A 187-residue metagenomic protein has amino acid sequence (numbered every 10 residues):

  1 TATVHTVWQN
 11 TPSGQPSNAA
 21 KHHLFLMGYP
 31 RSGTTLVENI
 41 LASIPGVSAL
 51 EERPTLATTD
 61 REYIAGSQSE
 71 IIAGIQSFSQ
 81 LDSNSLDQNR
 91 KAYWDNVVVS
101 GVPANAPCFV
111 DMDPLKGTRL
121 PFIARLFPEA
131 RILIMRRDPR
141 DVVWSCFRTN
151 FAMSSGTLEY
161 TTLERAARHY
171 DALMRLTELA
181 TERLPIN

Functional and structural regions predicted by a protein language model:
T1-A104, R168, L184: Alpha-helical solenoid repeat scaffolds of the TPR/TPR-like class and their adjacent stem/linker regions that mediate
L50, T55-L56, R61-Q80, S100-N187: PAPS-dependent sulfotransferase catalytic domain
